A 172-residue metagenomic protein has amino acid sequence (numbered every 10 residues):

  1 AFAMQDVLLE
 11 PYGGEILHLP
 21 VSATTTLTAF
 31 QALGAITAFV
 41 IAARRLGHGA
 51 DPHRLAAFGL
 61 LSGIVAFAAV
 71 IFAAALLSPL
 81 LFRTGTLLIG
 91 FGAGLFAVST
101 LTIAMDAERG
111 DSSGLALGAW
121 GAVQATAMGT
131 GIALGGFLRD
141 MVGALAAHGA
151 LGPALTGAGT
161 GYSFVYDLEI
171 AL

Functional and structural regions predicted by a protein language model:
V7-T24: Short amphipathic helix-loop junctions that connect adjacent transmembrane helices in Major Facilitator Superfamily/SLC
V21-S22, E108-V123: Loop-to-transmembrane helix entry/capping segments in MFS-fold secondary transporters and related SLC/MFSD carriers
T26-A35, Q124, L172: Transmembrane alpha-helical segments of major facilitator superfamily
T37-R54: Helix-to-loop junctions at the C-terminal end of transmembrane segments in multipass secondary transporters
L61-L77: C-terminal ends and interior cores of transmembrane alpha-helices in multi-pass membrane transporters/permeases
L95-R109: Intracellular juxtamembrane helix-capping segments at the cytosolic ends of symmetry-related transmembrane helices
T126-A146: A gly/Pro-rich, aromatic-decorated transmembrane alpha-helix motif that marks the paired, flexible gating helices
G159-L172: Symmetry-related core transmembrane helices of the 12-TM Major Facilitator Superfamily/SLC fold
